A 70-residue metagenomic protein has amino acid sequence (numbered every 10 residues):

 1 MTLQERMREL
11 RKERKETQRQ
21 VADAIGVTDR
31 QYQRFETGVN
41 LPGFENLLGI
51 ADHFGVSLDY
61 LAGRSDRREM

Functional and structural regions predicted by a protein language model:
L3, M7, S57-L58: Hydrophobic side chains within well-formed alpha-helices
L3, R14, G43, F54: Flexible coil/turn residues that form the inter-helical turn or adjacent wing/linker of helix-turn-helix
E5-A24, G49: Short basic helix-loop element that most often maps to the first helix and adjoining turn of HTH DNA-binding modules
M7, V21-A22, Y32-F35, L61: Conserved hydrophobic/aromatic packing and binding residues within compact polymer-binding modules
E13, D52, A62-M70: Short, charged recognition helix plus adjacent turn of helix-turn-helix-like nucleic-acid-binding domains
G26, E45-Y60: DNA major-groove recognition helix of helix-turn-helix/homeodomain DNA-binding modules
G26-P42: Recognition helix of helix-turn-helix/homeodomain-like DNA-binding domains that insert into the DNA major groove
V39-G49, R68-M70: Short, basic-rich loop-to-helix N-cap that marks the start of a DNA-contacting helix
